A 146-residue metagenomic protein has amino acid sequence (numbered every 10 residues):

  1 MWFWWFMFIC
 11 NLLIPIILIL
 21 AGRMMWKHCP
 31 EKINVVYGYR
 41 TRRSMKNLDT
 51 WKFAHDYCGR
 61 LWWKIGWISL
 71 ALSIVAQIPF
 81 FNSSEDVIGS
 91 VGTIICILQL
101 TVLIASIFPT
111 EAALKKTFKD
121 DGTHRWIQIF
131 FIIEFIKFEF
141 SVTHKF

Functional and structural regions predicted by a protein language model:
M1-L13, I74, I78-F81, G92-C96: Long, highly hydrophobic alpha-helical transmembrane signal-anchor segments
W2-W5, T50-F53, Y57, S83-S90: Juxtamembrane loop-transmembrane helix junctions in multi-pass integral membrane proteins, especially the extracellular
N11-G22, G66-S69, S73-A76, Q99-S106: Helical transmembrane-bundle signal
L20-Y37, P109-T110: Membrane-water interface of transmembrane alpha-helices
C29, F80-S84: Short helix-capping/hinge motifs at transmembrane helix termini and TM-loop junctions
R42-W63: Membrane interfacial helix-start motif at the N-side
E85-R125: Alpha-helical transmembrane segments and their immediate juxtamembrane interface regions
Q128-F131, F135-H144: Short, often N-terminal, low-complexity regions that either remain intrinsically disordered or form a short helix
